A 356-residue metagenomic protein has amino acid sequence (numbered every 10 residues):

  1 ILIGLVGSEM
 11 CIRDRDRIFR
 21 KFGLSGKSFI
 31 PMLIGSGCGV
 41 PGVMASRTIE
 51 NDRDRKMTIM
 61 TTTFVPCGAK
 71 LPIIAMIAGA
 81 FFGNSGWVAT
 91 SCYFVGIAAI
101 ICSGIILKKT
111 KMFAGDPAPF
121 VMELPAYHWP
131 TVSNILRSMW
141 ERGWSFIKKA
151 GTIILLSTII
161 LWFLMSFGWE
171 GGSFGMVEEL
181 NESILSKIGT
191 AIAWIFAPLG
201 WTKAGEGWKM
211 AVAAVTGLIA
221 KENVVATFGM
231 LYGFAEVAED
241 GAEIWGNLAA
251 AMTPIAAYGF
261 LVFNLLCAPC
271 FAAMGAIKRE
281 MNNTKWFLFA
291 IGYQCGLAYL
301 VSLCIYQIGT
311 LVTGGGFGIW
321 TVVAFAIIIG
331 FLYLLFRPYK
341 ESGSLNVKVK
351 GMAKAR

Functional and structural regions predicted by a protein language model:
I1-G7, I12: Single conserved hydrophobic/aromatic residue that forms the stacking wall/gate of nucleotide- or nucleobase-binding
E9, F22, V43-R55, I159-C295: Extended, low-charge hydrophobic alpha-helical regions
R13-V40, A114-S138, N181, L185 (+3 more regions): Juxtamembrane inter-helical linkers in multi-pass membrane proteins
P41-A118, G229: Conserved phosphate-handling catalytic cores of large alpha/beta enzymes
F64, G68-T90, G275-N283, L300-G318: Transmembrane helix-loop junctions at the membrane interface of multipass transporters and ion channels
A78-A80, Y93-K108, I154-S166, V262-N264 (+3 more regions): Hydrophobic core segments of alpha-helical transmembrane domains in multi-pass membrane transport and ion-translocation
G83-N84, F113, P117, Y127-M176 (+1 more regions): Long hydrophobic segments that form regular secondary structure
K109-T110, L334-K350: Membrane-interface capping segments at transmembrane-helix boundaries
